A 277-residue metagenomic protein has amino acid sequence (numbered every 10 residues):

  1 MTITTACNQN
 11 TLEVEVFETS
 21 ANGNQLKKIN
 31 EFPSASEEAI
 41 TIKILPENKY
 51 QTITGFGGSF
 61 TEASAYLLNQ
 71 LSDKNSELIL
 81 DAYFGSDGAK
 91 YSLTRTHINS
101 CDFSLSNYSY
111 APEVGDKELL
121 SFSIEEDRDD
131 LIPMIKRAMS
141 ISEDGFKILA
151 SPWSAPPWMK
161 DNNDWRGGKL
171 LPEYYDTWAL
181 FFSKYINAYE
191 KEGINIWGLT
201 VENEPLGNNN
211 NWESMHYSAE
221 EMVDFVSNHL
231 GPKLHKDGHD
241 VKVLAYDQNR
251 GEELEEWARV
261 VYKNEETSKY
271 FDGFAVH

Functional and structural regions predicted by a protein language model:
M1-L12: Bacterial Sec-dependent N-terminal signal peptides
T5, T61, T200: Ser/Thr-centric signal marking residues that sit in or immediately flank functional binding/regulatory motifs
L12-E13, I29: DNA- and nucleic-acid-binding/regulatory domain cores of transcription factors and nucleic-acid enzymes
V16-A21: N-terminal extension/subdomain marker
N22-I196, E220, D224, N228: N-terminal catalytic cores of secreted or lumenal carbohydrate-active enzymes
F60, I98, N203-E204, H277: Residues that line or immediately flank small-molecule/substrate-binding pockets and catalytic motifs
N99, S151-W153, V201-E204, D247-Q248: Short, well-ordered beta-to-alpha junction loops that form the rim of enzyme active sites and present histidine/acidic
D176-G198, P205-H277: Active-site neighborhood of glycoside hydrolase catalytic domains
